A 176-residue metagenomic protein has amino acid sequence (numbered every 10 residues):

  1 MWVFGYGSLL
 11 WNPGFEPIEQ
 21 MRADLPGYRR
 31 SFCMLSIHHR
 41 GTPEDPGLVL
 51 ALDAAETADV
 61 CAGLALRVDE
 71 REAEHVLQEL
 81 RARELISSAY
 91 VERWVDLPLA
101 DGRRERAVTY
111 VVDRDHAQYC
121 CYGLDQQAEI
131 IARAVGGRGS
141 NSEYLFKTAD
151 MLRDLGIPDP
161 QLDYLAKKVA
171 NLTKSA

Functional and structural regions predicted by a protein language model:
M1-A176: A glycine-rich, hydrophobic/aromatic-adjacent loop/helix-cap motif
